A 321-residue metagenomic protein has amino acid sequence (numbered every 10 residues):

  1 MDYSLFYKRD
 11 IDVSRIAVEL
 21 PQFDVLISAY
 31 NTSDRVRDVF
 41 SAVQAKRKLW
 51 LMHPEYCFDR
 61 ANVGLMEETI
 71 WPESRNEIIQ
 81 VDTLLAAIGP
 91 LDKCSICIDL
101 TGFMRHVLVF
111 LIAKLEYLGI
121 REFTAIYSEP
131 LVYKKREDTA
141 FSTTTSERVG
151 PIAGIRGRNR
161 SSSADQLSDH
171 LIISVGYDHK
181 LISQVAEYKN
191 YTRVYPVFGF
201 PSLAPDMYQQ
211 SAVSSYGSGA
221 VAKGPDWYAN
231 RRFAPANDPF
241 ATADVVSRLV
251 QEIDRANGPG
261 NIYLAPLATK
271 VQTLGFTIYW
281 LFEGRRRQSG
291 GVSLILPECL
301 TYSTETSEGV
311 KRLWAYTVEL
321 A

Functional and structural regions predicted by a protein language model:
M1-S95, F103-A321: Long, low-complexity, Lys/Arg-enriched
